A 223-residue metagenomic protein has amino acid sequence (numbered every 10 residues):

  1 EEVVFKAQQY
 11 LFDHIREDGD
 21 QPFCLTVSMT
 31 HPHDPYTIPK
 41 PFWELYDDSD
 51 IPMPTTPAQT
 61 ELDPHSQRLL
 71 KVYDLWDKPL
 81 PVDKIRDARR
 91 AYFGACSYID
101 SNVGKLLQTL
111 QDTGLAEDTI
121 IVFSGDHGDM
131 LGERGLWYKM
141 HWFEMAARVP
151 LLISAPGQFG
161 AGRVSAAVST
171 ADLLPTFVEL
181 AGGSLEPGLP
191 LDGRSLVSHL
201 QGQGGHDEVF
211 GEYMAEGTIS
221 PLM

Functional and structural regions predicted by a protein language model:
E1-F5, Q9-Q21, T26-A167, L180-G188: Active-site-proximal cap/lid insertion segments
H127-E133, A171-L174, E179-M223: C-terminal cap/loop subdomain of S1 sulfatases and analogous C-terminal strand-loop tails that border
